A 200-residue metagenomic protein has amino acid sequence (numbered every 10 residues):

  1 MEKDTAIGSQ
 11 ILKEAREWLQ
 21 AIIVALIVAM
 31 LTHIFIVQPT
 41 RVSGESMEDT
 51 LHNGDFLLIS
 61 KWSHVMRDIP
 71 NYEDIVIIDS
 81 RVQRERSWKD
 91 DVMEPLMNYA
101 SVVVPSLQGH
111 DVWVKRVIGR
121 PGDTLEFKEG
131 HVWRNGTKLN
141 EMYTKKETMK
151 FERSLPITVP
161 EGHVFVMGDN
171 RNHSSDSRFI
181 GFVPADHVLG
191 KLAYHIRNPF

Functional and structural regions predicted by a protein language model:
M1-F200: Extended hydrophobic leader/signal-anchor segments used for secretion and membrane insertion
